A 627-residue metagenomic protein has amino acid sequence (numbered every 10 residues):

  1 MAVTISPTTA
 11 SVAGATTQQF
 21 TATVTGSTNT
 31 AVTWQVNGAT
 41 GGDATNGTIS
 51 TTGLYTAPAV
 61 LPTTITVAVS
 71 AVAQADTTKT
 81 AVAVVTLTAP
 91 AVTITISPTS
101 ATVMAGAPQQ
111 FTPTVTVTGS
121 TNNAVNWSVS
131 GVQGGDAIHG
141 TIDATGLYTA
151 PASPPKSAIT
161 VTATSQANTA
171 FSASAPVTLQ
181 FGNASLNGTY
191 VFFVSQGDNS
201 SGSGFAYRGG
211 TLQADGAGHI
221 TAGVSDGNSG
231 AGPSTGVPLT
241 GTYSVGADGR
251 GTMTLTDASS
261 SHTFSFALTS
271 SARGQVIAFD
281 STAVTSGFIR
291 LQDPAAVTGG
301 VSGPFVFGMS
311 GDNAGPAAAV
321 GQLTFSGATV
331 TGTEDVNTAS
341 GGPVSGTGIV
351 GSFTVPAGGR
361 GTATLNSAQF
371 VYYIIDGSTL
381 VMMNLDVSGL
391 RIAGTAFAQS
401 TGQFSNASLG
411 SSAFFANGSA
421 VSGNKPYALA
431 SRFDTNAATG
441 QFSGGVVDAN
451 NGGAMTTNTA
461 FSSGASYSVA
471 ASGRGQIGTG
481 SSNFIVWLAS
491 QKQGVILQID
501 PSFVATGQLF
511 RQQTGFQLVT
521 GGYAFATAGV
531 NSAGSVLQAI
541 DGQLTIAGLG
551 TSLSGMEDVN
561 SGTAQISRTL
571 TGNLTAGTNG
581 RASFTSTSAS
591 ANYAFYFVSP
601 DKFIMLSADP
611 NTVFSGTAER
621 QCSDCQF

Functional and structural regions predicted by a protein language model:
M1-P7, P90-P98: Proline-enriched interdomain boundary motifs that mark the N-terminal boundary and often initiate the first structured
S6-N29, P98-N122: Solvent-exposed, low-complexity, repeat-rich "mucin-like" stalks and linkers
N29-G42, G119-G134, A173-S174, F353 (+1 more regions): Short, well-ordered beta-strand segments
T51-T63, D143-K156: Extracellular/luminal low-complexity segments enriched in Ser/Thr/Pro
T63-A75, P155-A167: A short beta-strand micro-motif common to beta-rich folds, especially ectodomain repeats
Q74-A81, G119, Q166-S174: Short, exposed coil/turn segments at beta-strand boundaries within extracellular/luminal domains
V85-A89, V177-F181: Interdomain boundary/hinge segments at the C-termini of tandem beta-sandwich modules
T178-F627: Mature soluble binding/inhibitory domains
